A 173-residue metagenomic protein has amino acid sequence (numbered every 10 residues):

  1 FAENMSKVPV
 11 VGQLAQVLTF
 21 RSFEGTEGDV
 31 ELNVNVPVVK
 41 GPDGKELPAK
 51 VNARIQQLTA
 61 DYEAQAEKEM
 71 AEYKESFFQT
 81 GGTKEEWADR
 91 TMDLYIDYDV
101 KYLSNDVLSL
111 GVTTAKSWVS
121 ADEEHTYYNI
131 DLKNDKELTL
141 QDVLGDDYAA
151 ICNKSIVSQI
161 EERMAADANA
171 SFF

Functional and structural regions predicted by a protein language model:
A2-F173: Compositionally biased intrinsically disordered regions enriched in Thr/Gly
